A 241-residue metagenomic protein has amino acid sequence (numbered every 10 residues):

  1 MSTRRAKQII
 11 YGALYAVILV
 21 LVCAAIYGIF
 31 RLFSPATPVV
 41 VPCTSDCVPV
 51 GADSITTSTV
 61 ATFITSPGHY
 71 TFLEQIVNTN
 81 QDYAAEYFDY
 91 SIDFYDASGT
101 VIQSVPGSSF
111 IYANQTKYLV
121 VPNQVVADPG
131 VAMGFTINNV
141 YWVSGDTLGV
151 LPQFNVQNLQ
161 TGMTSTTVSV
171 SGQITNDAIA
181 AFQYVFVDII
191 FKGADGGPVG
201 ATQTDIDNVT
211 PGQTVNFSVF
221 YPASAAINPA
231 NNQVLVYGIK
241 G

Functional and structural regions predicted by a protein language model:
M1-Q75, T79-D89, Y95-Y184, G193-G241: Membrane engagement elements in two modes
V187-I189: Alpha-helical membrane segments in multi-pass integral membrane proteins
